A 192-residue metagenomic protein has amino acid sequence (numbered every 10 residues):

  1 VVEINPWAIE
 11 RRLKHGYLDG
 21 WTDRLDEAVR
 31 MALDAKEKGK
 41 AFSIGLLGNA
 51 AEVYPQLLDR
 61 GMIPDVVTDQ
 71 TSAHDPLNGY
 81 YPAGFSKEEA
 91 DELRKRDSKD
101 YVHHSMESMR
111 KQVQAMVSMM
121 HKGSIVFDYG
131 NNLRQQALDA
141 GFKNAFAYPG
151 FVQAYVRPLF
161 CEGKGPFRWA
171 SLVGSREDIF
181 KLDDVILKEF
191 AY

Functional and structural regions predicted by a protein language model:
V1, A50-A51, S72-H74, G130-Q135: Gly/Ser/Thr-rich loops at beta-strand to alpha-helix junctions that form or flank small-molecule/cofactor-binding
V1-K40, D69-Q114, A147-F160: Catalytic or ion-translocation cores adjacent to nucleophile or general acid/base/metal-coordination motifs in diverse
V2-E3, I44-L46, V66-D69, V126-Y129: General beta-strand structural signal in soluble alpha/beta enzymes
E10-R12, V53-Q56, P76-N78, Q136-L138: Short helix/loop capping segments that flank catalytic or ligand/cofactor-binding pockets
D34-G39, L58-G61, S118-M120: Solvent-exposed alpha-helices and their adjacent loops that cap or buttress functional pockets in soluble metabolic
G45-T71, P76: Active-site/ligand-binding-proximal alpha/beta "capping" segment
L58-I63, G84-F85, G141-A145: Short, solvent-exposed amphipathic alpha-helical segments in soluble enzyme and RNA/protein-processing domains
H103-Y192: Flexible, glycine-rich loop/tail regions that form catalytic "lids" or insertion modules at the edges of active sites
